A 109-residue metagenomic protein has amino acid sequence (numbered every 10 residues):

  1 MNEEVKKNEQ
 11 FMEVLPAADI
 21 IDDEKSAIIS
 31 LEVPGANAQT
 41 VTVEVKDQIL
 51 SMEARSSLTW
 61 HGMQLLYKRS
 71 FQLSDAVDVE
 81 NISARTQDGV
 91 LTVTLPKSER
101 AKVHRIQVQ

Functional and structural regions predicted by a protein language model:
M1-Q109: Alpha-crystallin/small heat shock protein
